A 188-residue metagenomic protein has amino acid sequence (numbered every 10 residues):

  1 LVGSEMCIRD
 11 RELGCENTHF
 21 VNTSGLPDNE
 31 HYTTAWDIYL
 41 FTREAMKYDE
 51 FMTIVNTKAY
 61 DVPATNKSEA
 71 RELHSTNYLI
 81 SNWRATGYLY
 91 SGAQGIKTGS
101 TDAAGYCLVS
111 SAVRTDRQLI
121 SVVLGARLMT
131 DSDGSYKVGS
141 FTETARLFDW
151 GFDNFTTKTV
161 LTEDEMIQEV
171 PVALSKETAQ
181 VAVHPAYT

Functional and structural regions predicted by a protein language model:
L1-I8: Short, small-residue-biased leader/transition segments that mark boundaries at the very start of proteins
C15-H19, P27-T188: Domain-terminus/edge residues, biased toward the C-terminal soluble/receptor-binding domains of extracytoplasmic
